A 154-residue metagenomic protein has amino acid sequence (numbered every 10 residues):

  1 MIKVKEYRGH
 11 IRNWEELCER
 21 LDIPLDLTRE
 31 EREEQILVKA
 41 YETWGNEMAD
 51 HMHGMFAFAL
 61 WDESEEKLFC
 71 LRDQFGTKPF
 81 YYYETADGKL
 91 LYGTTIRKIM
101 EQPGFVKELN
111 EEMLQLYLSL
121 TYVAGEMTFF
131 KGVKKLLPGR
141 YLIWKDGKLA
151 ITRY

Functional and structural regions predicted by a protein language model:
M1-Y154: Cysteine-centered catalytic environments shared across enzyme families
